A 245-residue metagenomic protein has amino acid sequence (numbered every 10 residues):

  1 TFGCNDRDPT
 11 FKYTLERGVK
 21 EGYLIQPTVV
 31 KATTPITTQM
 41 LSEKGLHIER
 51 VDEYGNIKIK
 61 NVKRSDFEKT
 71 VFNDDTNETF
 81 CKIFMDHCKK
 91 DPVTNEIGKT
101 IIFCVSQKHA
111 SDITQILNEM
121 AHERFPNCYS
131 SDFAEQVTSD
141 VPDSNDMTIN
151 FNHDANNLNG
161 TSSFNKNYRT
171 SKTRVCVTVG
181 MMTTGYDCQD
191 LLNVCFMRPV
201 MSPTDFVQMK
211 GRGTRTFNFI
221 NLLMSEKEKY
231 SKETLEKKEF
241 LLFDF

Functional and structural regions predicted by a protein language model:
T1-T14, H122-D132, F217-E228: Flexible phosphate/Mg2+-sensing switch loops adjacent to catalytic phosphate-binding sites
F2-G98: Interdomain helical connector at the RecA1-RecA2 junction of SF1/SF2 helicase-like NTPases
K20-Q26, F67, N95-G98, S131 (+3 more regions): Short, well-ordered loop/turn elements at secondary-structure boundaries
G22, I102, G211: Conserved G/P- and acidic residue-centered "switch" motifs that form tight phosphate/ATP-binding loops in soluble
V30-P35, V105, S139-D140, F245: Structured loops at beta-to-helix junctions and adjacent beta-edge loops in soluble globular domains
K60-C176: Conserved C-terminal RecA-like helicase domain
E135-F245: Conserved RecA-like P-loop NTPase helicase motor core
